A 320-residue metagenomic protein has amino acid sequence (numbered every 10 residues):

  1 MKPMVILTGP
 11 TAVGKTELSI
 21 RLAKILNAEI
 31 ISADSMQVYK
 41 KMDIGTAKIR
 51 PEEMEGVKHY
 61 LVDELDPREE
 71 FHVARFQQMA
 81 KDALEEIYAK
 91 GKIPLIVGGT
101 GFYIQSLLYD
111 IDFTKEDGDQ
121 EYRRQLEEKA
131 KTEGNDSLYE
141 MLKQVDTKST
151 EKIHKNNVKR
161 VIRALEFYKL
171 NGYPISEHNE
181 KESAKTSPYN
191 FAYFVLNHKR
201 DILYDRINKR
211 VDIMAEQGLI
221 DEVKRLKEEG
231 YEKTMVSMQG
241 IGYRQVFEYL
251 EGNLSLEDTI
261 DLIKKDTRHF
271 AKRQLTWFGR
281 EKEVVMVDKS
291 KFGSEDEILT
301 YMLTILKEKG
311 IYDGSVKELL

Functional and structural regions predicted by a protein language model:
M1-L320: Phosphate/pyrophosphate-binding catalytic cores of soluble transferases and nucleic-acid-acting enzymes
